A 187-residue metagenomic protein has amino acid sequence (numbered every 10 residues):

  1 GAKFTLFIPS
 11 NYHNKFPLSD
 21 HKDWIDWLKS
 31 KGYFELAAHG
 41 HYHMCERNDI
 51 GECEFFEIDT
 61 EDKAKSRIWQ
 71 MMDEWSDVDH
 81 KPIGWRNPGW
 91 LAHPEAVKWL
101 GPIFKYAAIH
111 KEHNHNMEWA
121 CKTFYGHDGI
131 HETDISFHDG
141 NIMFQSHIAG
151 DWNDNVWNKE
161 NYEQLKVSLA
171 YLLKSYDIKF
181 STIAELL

Functional and structural regions predicted by a protein language model:
A2-P94, S146-W152: Metal-dependent polysaccharide deacetylase catalytic core of the NodB/CE4 family, i.e., the active-site-bearing domain
F4, I8, K105-K111, I148-L187: C-terminal domain-boundary segment and adjacent tail
N14-P17, F124-D128, N153-Y162: Active-site glycine- and acidic-residue-rich loops that bind and position anionic ligands or nucleotide-like cofactors
L18-G32, H131-F137, S168-L172: Short amphipathic alpha-helices and their capping/turn segments at secondary-structure boundaries
I25-D26, M72, V97-G101, K166-L173: Non-transmembrane alpha-helical segments in soluble domains of secreted/periplasmic/extracellular proteins
V97-T133, F180-T182: His/Asp/Glu-enriched short active-site or ligand-binding loop at hydrolase and phosphoryl-transfer sites
C121-D151: Charged, low-complexity C-terminal accessory regions
